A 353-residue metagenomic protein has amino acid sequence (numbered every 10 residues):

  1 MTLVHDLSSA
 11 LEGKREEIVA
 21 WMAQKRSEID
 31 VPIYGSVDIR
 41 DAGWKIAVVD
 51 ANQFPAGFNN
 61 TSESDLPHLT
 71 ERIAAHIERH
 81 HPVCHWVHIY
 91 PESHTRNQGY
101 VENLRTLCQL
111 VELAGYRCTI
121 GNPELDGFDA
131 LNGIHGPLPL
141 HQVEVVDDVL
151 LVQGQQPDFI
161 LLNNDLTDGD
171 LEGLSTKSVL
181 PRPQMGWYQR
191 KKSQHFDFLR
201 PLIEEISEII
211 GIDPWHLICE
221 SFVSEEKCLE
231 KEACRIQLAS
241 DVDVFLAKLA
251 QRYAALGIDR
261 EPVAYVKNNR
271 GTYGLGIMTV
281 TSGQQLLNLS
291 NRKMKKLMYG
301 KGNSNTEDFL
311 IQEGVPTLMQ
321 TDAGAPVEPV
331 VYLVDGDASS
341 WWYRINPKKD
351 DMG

Functional and structural regions predicted by a protein language model:
M1-D129, E232-I236, K248-V263, Y273-L275 (+2 more regions): ATP-dependent carboxylate activation and anion-phosphoryl transfer catalytic cores that bind Mg-ATP to form
F54, N164-T167, N268-G271: Short glycine-rich anion-binding loops that position phosphate/pyrophosphate groups of nucleotides and phosphorylated
L69, L140-V146, L151-Q155, S175-K177 (+1 more regions): Active-site nucleotide/adenylate-binding loops and adjacent lid/helix of ATP-dependent enzymes
V87, I160-L161, V179: Receiver (REC) domain switch-region micro-motif
H94-G99, L166-G169, M185-Y188: Short acidic, S/G/P-rich loop/turn micro-motifs used as interaction or catalytic elements
R105-L125, S175-W187, P201-D213: Structural alpha-beta junctions
G115-G154: A short, well-structured beta->alpha microelement
D148-G173, P183: N-terminal glycine-rich "phosphate-gripper" loop used for MgATP/nucleotide binding and carboxylate activation
